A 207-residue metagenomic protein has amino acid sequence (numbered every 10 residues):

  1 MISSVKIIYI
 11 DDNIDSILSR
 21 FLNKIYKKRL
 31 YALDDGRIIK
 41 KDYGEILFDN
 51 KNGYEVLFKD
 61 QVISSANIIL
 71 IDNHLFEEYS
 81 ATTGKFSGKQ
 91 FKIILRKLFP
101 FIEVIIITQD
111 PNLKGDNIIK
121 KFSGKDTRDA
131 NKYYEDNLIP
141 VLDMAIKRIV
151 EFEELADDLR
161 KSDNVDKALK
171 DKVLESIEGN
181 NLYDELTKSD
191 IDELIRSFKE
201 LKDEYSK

Functional and structural regions predicted by a protein language model:
S3-D35, I69: Conserved acidic segment of CheY-like receiver
I8, I105, S123-D126: Hydrophobic/aromatic beta-strand patches that form the interior of the parallel beta-sheet core in alpha/beta enzyme
N13-I17, G44-L47, H74-T82, D110-K114: Short acidic, S/G/P-rich loop/turn micro-motifs used as interaction or catalytic elements
K28-V62: A short, well-structured beta->alpha microelement
F48-L98: Conserved phosphotransfer microenvironments
I69, Q90-R96, F101-G115, I119-K120: A short, hydrophobic beta-strand element within the central beta-sheet of small alpha/beta folds
F122-V165: Receiver (REC) domain switch/output surface
V150-K207: C-terminal output/effector regions of signal-responsive regulators
